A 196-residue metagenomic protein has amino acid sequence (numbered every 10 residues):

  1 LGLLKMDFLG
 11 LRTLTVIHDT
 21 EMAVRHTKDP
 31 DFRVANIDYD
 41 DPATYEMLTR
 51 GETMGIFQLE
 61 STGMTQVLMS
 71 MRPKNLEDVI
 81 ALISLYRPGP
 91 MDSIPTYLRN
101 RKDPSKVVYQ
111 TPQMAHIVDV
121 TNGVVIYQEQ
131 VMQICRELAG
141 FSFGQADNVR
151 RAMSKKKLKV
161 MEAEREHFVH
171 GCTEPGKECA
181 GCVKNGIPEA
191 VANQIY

Functional and structural regions predicted by a protein language model:
L1-Y196: Mg2+-dependent phosphoryl-transfer active-site scaffold
